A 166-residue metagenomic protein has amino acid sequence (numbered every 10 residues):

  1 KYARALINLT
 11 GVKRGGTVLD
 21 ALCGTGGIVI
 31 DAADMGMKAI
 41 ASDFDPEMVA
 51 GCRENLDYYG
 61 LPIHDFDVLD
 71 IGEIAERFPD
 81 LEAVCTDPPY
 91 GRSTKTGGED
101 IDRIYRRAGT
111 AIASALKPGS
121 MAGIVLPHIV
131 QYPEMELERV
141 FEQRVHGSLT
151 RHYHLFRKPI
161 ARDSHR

Functional and structural regions predicted by a protein language model:
K1-R166: Class I S-adenosyl-L-methionine-dependent methyltransferase catalytic core
